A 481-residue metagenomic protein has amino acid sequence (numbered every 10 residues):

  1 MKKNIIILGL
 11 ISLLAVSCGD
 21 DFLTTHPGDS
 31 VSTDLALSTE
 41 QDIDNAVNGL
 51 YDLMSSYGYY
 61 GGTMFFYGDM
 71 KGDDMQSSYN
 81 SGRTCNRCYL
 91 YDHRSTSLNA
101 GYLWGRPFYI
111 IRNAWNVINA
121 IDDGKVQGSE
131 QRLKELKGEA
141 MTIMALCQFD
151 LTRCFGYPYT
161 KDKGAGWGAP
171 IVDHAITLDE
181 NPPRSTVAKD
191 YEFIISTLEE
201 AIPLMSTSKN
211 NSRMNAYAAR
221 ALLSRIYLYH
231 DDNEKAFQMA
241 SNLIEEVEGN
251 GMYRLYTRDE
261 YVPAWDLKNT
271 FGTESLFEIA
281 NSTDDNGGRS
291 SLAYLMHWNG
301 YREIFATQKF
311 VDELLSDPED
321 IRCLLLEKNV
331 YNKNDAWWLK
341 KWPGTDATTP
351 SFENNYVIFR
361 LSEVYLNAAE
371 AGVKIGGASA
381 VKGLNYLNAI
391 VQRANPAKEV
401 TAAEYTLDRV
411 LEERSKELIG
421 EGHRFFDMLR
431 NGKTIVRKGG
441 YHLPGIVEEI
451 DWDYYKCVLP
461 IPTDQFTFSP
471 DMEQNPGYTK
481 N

Functional and structural regions predicted by a protein language model:
C18-Y67, G300-Y301, L314-P318, L325 (+2 more regions): Membrane-proximal, proline-rich intrinsically disordered regions
D34, G61-Y79, G156-A165, T207-S290 (+1 more regions): Short, surface-exposed recognition loops and adjoining beta-strand edges that mediate ligand/DNA contacts, enriched
E40, H230-D231, F237-A240, E245-T349 (+8 more regions): Extended ligand-binding clefts on enzyme/binding-domain cores
V47, I111-A114, F149, Y191 (+4 more regions): Inward-facing hydrophobic residues that define packing positions of alpha-helical scaffold repeats
R83-F155, S185, P203-T207, T349-Y356 (+2 more regions): Conserved, well-structured interaction surfaces
Y191, N233, A378-A380: TPR-repeat structural position
